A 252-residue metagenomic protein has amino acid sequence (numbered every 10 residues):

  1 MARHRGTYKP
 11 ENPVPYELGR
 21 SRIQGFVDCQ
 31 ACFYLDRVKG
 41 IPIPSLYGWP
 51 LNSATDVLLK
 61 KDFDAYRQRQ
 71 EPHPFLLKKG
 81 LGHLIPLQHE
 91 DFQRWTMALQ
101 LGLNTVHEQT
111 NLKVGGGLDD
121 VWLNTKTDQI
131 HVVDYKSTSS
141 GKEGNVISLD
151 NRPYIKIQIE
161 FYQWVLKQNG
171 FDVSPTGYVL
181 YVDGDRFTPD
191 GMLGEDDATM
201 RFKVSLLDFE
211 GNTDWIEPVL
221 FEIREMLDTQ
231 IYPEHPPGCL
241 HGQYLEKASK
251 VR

Functional and structural regions predicted by a protein language model:
M1, Y8-E11, E17-L18, V165-R252: Metal-dependent nuclease catalytic regions and adjoining charged, substrate-binding loops involved in nucleic-acid end
M1-Q129: Metal-dependent nuclease catalytic cores that hydrolyze phosphodiester bonds in DNA/RNA, characterized by
P44-S45, G141-N145, F202: Short small-residue beta-strand/loop micro-motif enriched in glycine and branched aliphatics
D120-K126, K136-S139, Q243-E246: Short, flexible loop/turn elements at secondary-structure junctions
Q129-S137, I216-E217: Active-site-adjacent bridging/hinge elements
Y135-L149: Short beta-strand-loop-alpha-helix junction that forms the active-site gateway of nucleic-acid-processing nucleases
S148-K156: Active-site metal-coordination segments of metallo-dependent hydrolases
I155-K167: An active-site-proximal "capping" alpha-helix that borders the catalytic cofactor pocket
